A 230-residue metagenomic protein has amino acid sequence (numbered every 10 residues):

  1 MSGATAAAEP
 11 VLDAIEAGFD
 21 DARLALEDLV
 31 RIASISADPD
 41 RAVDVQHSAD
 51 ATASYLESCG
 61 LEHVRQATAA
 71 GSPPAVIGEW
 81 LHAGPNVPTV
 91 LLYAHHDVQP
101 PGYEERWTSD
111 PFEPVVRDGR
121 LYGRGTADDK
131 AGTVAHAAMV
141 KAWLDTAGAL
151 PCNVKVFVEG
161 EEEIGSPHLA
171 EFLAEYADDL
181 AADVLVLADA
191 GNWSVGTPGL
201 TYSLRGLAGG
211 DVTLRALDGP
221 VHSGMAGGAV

Functional and structural regions predicted by a protein language model:
S2-T126, D145-L150: Acidic/His- and Gly-rich active-site-bordering loop/insert found across diverse amide/peptide-bond hydrolases
E27, I77, K155, G209-T213: Beta-strand secondary-structure signal
A94-H96, D118, G160-E161, A188-G191 (+1 more regions): Fold-independent oxyanion-binding glycine-rich loops and adjacent beta-strand/coil segments at enzyme active sites
P101-G102, V195-G196, V221-S223: Short helix/loop capping segments that flank catalytic or ligand/cofactor-binding pockets
L121, G125-S203: Acidic/histidine-rich catalytic neighborhood of metal-dependent amide-processing enzymes
L121-G123, D218-G224: Short small-residue beta-strand/loop micro-motif enriched in glycine and branched aliphatics
W193, Y202, S223-V230: Acidic-enriched catalytic cores of C-N bond-cleaving enzymes acting on peptides and small amides
G199-R215: Flexible glycine/proline-rich, aromatic-decorated loop/lid segments
